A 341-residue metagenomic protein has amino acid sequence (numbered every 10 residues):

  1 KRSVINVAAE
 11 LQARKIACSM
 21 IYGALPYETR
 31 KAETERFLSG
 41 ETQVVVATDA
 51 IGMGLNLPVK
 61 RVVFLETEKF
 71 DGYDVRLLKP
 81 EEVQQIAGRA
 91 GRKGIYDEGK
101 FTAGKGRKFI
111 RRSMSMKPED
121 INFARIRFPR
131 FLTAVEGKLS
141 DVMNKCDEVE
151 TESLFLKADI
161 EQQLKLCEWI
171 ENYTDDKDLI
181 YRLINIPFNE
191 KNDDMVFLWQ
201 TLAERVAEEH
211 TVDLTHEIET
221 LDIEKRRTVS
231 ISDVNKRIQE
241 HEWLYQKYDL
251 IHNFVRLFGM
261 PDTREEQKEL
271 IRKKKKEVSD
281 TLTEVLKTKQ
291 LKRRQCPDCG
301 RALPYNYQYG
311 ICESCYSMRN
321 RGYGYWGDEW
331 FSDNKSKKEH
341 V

Functional and structural regions predicted by a protein language model:
K1-R14, C18-I21: Conserved strand-helix element at the start of the C-terminal RecA-like helicase core
K1-R2, M20-A32, T48-G52: Conserved helicase motor
E10-A17, R36, G40-Q43, R61 (+5 more regions): Conserved, well-folded catalytic cores of nucleic-acid-processing and energy-transducing macromolecular machines
I16, M53, R107, K287-Q290: ASCE RecA-like P-loop NTPase motor cores that couple ATP hydrolysis to mechanical translocation on nucleic acids
F37-N56: Conserved two-lobed SF2 helicase motor
R61-D71, R76-M116: Conserved segment of the helicase C-terminal RecA-like domain
R111-G137: Conserved P-loop NTPase
R130-V341: Non-catalytic terminal extensions of ATP-dependent helicases
